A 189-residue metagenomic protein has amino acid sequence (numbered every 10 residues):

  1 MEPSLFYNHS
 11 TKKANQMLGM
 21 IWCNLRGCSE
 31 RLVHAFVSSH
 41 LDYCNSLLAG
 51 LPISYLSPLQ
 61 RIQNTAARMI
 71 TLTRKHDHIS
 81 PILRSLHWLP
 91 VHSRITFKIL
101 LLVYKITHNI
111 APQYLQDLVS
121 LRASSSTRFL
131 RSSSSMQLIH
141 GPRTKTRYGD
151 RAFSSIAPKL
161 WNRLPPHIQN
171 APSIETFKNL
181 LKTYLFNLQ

Functional and structural regions predicted by a protein language model:
M1-Q189: Hydrophobic/basic alpha-helical segments
